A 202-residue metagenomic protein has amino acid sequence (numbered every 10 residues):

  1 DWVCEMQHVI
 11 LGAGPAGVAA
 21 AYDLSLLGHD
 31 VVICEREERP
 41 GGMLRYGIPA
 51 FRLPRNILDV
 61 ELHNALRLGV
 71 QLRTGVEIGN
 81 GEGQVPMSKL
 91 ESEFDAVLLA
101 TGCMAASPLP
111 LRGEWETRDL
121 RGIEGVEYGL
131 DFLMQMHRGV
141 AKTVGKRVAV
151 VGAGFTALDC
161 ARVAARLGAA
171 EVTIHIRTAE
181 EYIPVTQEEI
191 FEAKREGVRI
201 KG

Functional and structural regions predicted by a protein language model:
D1-Q7, V60, I123-G129: Extreme N-terminal leader/targeting segments of oxidoreductases
V9-C34, R73-E93, A105-L109, G129-Q187: Rossmann-like dinucleotide/flavin-binding elements
L27-G28, A50, E114-R118, L167: Glycine-rich, phosphate-binding/catalytic loops in enzymes
I33, E37-L68, A161-G202: Rossmann-like dinucleotide-binding cores of NAD(P)H-dependent redox enzymes
G69, F94-D95: Residue-level detector of structured alpha->beta connecting loops
V70-T74, V126, I200: Generic structural signal for residues in well-ordered beta-strands
L98: N-terminal Rossmann-like NAD(P) cofactor-binding module of classical short-chain dehydrogenase/reductase
T101-R121, V126: Flavin (primarily FAD) binding-site architecture
